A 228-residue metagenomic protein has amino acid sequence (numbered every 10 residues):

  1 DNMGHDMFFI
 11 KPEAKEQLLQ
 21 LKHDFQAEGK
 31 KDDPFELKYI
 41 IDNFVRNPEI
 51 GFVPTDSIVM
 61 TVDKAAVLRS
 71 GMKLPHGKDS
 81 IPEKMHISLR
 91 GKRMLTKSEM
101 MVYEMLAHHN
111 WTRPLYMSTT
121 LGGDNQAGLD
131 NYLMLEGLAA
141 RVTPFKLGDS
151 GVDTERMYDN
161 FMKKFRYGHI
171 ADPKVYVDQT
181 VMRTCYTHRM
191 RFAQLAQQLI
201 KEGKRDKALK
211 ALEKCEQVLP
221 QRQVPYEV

Functional and structural regions predicted by a protein language model:
D1-E227: ER/secretory pathway lumenal C-terminal domains and tails of membrane proteins involved in glycoprotein biogenesis
